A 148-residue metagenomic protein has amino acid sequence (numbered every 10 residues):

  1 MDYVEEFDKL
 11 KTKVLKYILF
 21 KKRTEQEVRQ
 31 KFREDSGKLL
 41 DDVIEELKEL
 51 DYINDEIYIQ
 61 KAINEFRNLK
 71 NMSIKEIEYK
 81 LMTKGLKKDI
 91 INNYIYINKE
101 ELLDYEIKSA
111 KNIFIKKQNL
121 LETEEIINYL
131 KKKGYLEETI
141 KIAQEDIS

Functional and structural regions predicted by a protein language model:
M1-S148: An alpha-helical, amphipathic repeat domain used for nucleic-acid recognition, typified by the mTERF helical solenoid
